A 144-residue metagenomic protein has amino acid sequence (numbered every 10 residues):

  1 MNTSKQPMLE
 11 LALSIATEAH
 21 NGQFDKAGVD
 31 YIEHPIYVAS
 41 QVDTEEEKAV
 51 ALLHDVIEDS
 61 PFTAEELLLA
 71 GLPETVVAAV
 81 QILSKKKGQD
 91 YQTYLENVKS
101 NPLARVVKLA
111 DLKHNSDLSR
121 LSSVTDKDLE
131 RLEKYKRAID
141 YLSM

Functional and structural regions predicted by a protein language model:
M1-M144: Active-site helical microenvironments for divalent-metal-assisted chemistry
